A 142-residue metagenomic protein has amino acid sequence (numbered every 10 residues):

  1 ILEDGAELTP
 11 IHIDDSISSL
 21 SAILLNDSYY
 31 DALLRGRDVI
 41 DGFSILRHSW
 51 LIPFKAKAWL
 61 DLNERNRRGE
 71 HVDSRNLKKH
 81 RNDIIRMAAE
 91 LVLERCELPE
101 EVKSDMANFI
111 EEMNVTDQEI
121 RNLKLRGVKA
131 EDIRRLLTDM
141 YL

Functional and structural regions predicted by a protein language model:
I1-L142: Compositionally biased terminal segments of proteins
